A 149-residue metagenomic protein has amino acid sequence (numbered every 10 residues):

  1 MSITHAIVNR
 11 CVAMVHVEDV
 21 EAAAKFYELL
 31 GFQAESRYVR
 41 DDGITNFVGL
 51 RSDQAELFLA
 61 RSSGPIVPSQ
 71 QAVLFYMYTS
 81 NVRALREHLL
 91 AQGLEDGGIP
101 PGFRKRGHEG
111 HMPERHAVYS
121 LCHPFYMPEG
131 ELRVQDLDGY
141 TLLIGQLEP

Functional and structural regions predicted by a protein language model:
M1-A22, V73-F75, L143-P149: N-terminal beta-strand motif that seeds the catalytic metal site of vicinal oxygen chelate
S2-T4, E87-P149: Vicinal oxygen chelate
C11, N46, V73, P128-G130: Residue-level marker for the onset of beta-strands and adjacent loop->beta junctions in well-ordered domains
F26, R83-H88: Short amphipathic alpha-helices within nucleic acid-binding modules
E28-E35, G93-L94: Conserved acetyl-CoA-binding loop of GNAT-fold acetyltransferases
E35-A72, T141-Q146: Conserved short beta-strand elements that form part of the metal-binding/catalytic scaffold of enzyme active sites
